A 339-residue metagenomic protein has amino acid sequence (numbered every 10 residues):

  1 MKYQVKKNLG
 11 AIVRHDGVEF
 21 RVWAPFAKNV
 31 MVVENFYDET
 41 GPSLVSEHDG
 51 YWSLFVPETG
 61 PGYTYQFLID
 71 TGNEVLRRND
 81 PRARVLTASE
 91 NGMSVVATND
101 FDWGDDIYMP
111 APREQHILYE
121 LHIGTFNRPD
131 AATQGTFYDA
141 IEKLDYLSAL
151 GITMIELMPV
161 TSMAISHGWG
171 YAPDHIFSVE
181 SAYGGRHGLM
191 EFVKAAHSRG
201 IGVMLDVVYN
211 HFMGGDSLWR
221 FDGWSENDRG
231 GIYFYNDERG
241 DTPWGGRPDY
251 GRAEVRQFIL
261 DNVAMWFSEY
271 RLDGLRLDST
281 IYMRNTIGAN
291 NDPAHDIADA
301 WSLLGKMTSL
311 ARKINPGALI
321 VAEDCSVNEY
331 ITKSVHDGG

Functional and structural regions predicted by a protein language model:
M1-E19, E39-E120, T125-A132, D139 (+1 more regions): The feature marks proteins involved in alpha-glucan
V22, V160, E323: Active-site beta-strand/loop signature of hydrolases that rely on acidic residues for catalysis
W23-V30, Y37, G60: Short proline/glycine-enriched turn/loop motifs at strand-loop junctions of beta-rich domains
V30-V32, Y65: Short beta-strand elements bearing conserved aromatic residues within extracellular beta-rich modules
S46-H48, H197-R199, N227, T280-G339: Active-site-proximal helices and loops of the catalytic beta/alpha 8
T87, I107-R113, H122-D296: Substrate-binding/active-site clefts of carbohydrate-active enzymes
Y119, L205, A322-E323: Short glycine/serine/threonine-enriched helix-capping/active-site loop that flanks the nucleotide-sugar donor pocket
